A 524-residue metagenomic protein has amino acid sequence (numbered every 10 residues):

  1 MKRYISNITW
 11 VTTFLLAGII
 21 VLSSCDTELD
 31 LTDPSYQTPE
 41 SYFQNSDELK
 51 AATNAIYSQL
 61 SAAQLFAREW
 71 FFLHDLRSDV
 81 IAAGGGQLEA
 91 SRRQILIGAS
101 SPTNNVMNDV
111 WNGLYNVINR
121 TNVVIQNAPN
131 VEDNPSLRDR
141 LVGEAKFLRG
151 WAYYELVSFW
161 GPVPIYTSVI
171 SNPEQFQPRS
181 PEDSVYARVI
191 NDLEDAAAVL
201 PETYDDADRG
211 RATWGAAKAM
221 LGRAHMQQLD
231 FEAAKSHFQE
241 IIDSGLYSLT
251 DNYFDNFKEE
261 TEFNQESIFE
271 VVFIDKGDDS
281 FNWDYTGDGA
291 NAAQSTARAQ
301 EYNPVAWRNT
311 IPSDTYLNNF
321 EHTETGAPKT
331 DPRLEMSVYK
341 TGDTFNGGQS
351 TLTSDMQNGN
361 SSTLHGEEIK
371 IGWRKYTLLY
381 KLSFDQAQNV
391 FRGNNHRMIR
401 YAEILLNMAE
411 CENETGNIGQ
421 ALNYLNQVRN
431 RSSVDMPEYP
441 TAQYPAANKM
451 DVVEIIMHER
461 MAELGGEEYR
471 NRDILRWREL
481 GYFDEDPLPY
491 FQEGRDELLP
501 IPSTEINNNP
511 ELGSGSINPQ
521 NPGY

Functional and structural regions predicted by a protein language model:
V11-V21: Bacterial N-terminal signal peptides
C25, Y57, L65, I81-L88 (+8 more regions): Long, intrinsically disordered, low-complexity segments
D26-Q87, E194-D195, R211-N360, D484: An aromatic- and glycine-enriched ligand-binding surface/loop that stacks and positions planar moieties
S46, K50-N54, S58-Q64, Q87-W160 (+6 more regions): Conserved, well-structured interaction surfaces
Q94-G98, E321-Y401: Flexible, polar/acidic helix-loop-strand segments at domain edges
V142, R149, W214, L221 (+2 more regions): Structural register within alpha-helical repeat arrays
